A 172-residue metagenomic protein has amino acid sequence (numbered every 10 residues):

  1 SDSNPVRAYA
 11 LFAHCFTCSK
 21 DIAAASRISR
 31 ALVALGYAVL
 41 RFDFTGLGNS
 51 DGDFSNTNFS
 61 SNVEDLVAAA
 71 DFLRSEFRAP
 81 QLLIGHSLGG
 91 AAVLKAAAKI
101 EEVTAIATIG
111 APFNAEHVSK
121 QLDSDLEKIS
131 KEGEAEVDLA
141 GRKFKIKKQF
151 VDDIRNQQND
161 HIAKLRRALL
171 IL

Functional and structural regions predicted by a protein language model:
V6-C15: Short beta-strand element of the alpha/beta-hydrolase
T17-S29: The serine-hydrolase catalytic nucleophile loop
A24, N56-E76: Alpha/beta-hydrolase active-site loop
S29-D51: Conserved alpha/beta-hydrolase
E76-S87: Alpha/beta-hydrolase fold nucleophile elbow
L82, A91, A96-L172: The alpha/beta-hydrolase serine catalytic core
